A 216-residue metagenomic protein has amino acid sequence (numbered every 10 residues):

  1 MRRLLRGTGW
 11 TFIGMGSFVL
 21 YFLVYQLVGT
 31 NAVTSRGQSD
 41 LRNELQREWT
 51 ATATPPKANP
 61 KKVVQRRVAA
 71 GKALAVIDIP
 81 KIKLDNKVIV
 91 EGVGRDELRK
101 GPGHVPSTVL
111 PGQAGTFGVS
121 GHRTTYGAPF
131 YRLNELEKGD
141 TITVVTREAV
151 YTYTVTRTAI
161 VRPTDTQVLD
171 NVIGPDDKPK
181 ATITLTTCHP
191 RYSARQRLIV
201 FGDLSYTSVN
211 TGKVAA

Functional and structural regions predicted by a protein language model:
M1-N43: N-terminal membrane-targeting segments
G7, G14, A69, Q113 (+1 more regions): Short glycine/serine/threonine-biased micro-segments
L27, N31-S35, E44, E48 (+6 more regions): Structured segments of extracytoplasmic/periplasmic soluble domains in secreted or envelope-associated proteins
L45-A75: Short extracytoplasmic
K61-R67, L74, N86-I89, G127-Y131 (+1 more regions): Short helix-to-loop capping/linker segments positioned immediately adjacent to catalytic or ligand/cofactor-binding
A70-A73, K83, G112-Q113, P179: A short, polar/charged loop/turn motif at coil->beta-strand junctions and beta-hairpin connectors
D78-R123: Structured, soluble extracytoplasmic/luminal domains of envelope-associated proteins
D96, P102, A114-F117, R123-A216: Extracytoplasmic/periplasmic soluble domains downstream of a signal peptide or transmembrane helix
